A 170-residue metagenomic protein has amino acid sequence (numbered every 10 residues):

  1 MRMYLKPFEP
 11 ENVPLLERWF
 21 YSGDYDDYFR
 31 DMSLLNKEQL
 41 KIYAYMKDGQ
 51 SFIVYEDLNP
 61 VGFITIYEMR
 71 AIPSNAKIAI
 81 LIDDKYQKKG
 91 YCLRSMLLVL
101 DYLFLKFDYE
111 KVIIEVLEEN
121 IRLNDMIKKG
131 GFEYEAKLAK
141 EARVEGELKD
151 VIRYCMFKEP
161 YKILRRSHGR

Functional and structural regions predicted by a protein language model:
M1-L15, S51, Y55-R170: Acyl-donor (CoA/ACP) binding surface of acyl/acetyltransferases
P10-E17, Y21, K37-K41: An amphipathic alpha-helix signature
E17-Y25, D48-S51: Short N-terminal secondary-structure initiator segments
F20, F29, R165: Short, flexible helix/strand-to-coil boundary loops that buttress conserved ligand/catalytic motifs in alpha/beta
S22-Y25, L34, Q87, E159: Residue-level marker of structural boundaries
D24-I42: Conserved GNAT-fold acetyl-CoA-binding loop/helix
I42-K47, F132: Short loop/turn motifs at secondary-structure junctions and domain boundaries
